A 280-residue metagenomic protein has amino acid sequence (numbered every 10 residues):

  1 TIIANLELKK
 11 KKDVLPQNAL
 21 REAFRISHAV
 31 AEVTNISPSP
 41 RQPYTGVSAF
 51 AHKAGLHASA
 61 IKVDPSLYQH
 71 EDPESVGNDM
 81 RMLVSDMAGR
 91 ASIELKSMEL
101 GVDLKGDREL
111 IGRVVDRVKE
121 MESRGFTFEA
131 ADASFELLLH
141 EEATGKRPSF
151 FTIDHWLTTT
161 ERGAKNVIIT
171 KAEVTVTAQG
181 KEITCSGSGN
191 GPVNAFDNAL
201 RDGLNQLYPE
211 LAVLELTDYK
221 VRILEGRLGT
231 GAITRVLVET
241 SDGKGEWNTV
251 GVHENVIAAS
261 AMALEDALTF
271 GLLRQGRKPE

Functional and structural regions predicted by a protein language model:
A4, K10-T184, G226-I233: A mid-to-C-terminal "edge-of-domain" accessory segment
D13-L15, S37, G203-L214, G271-P279: Active-site phosphate-binding and catalytic loops of NTP-dependent enzymes
N166, C185, N190-G203: Conserved mixed alpha/beta catalytic, RNA-binding, or beta-rich assembly cores of soluble enzyme, regulatory
G180-S186, D242-V250: Short small-residue beta-strand/loop micro-motif enriched in glycine and branched aliphatics
N194, N198, L228-E246, N255-M262: Gly/Pro-rich active-site capping loops and adjacent beta-alpha segments that organize cofactor/substrate pockets
L207-S241, K278: Generic long, charged, amphipathic alpha-helical segments
G245-E280: Mixed-charge, glycine-accented linear interaction segment located at domain edges/termini
